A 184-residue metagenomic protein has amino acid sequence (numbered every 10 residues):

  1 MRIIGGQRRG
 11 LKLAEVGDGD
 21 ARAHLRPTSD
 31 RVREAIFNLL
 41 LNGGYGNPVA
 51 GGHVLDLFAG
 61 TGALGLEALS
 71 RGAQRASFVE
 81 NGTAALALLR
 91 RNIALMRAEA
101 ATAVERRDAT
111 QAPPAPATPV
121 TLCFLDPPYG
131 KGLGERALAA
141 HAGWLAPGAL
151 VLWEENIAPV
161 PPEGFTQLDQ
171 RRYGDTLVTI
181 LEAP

Functional and structural regions predicted by a protein language model:
M1-P184: Class I S-adenosyl-L-methionine-dependent methyltransferase catalytic core
